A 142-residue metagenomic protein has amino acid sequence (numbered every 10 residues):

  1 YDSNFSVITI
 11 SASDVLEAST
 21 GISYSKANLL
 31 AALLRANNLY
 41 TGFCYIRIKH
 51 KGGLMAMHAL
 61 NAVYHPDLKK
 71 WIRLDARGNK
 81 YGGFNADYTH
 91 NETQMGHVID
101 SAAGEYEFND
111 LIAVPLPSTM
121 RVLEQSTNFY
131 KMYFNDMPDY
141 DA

Functional and structural regions predicted by a protein language model:
Y1-G21, K69: Secondary-structure boundary elements
S3, A12, N28-L30, N61 (+1 more regions): Short, well-ordered helical secondary-structure segments
S3, Y40-G52: Catalytic cysteine-centered active-site loop
S19-Y45, N61: Cysteine-centered nucleophilic/redox motifs
R47-A142: His-Asp-centered catalytic microenvironments across diverse enzyme cores, prominently the transglutaminase-like
